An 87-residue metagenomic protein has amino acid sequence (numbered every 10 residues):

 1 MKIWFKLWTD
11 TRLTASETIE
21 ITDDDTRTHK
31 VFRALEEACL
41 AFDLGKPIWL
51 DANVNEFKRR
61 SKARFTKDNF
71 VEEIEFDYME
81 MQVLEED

Functional and structural regions predicted by a protein language model:
I3-F5: Amphipathic beta-strand/beta-sheet edge segments enriched in Tyr/Trp
L7, I19-I21, V83: Hydrophobic side chains in beta-strands
T9-T11: Solvent-exposed strand-loop boundary residues in beta-sheet-rich modules
L13-A41: Short, flexible N-terminal segments of the mature chain
A34-D87: Acidic, low-complexity intrinsically disordered segments
